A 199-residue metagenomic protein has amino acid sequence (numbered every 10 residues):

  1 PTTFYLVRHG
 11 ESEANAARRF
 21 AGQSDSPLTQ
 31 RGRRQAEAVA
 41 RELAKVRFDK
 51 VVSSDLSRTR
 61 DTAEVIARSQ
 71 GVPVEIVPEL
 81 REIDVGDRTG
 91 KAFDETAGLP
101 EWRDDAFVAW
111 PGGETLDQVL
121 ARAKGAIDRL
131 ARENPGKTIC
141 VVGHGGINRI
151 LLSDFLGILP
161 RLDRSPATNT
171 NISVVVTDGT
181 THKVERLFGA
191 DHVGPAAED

Functional and structural regions predicted by a protein language model:
T2-V72: Active-site-proximal alpha-helix that buttresses catalytic centers in soluble enzyme cores
F4, K137-G145: Generic beta-sheet signal
S12, I147-N148: Short active-site segment of divalent metal-dependent hydrolases/proteases that encodes the spacing between
S24-R31, P111-D117, R164: Active-site metal-coordination segments of metallo-dependent hydrolases
K45-R47, L130-K137: Glycine-rich phosphate-binding loop signature in dinucleotide/nucleotide-binding domains
S53-S54, A121, V142-G143: Short beta-strand scaffold positions
R68-G125, V176, K183-F188, A196-D199: Phosphate-handling substructures
I158-K183: Domain-level recognition of soluble alpha/beta enzyme cores, biased toward histidine phosphatases/phosphomutases
